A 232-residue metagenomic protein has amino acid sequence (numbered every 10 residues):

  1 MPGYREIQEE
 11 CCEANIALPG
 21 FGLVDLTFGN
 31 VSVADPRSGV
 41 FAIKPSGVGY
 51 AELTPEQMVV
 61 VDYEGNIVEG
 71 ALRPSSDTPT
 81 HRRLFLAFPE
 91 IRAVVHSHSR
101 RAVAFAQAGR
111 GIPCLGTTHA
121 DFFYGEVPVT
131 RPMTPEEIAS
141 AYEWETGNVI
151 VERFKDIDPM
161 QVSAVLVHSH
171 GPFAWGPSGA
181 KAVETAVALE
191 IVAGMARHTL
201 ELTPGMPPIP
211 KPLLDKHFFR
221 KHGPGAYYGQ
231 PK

Functional and structural regions predicted by a protein language model:
M1-K232: Glycine-rich flexible loops
